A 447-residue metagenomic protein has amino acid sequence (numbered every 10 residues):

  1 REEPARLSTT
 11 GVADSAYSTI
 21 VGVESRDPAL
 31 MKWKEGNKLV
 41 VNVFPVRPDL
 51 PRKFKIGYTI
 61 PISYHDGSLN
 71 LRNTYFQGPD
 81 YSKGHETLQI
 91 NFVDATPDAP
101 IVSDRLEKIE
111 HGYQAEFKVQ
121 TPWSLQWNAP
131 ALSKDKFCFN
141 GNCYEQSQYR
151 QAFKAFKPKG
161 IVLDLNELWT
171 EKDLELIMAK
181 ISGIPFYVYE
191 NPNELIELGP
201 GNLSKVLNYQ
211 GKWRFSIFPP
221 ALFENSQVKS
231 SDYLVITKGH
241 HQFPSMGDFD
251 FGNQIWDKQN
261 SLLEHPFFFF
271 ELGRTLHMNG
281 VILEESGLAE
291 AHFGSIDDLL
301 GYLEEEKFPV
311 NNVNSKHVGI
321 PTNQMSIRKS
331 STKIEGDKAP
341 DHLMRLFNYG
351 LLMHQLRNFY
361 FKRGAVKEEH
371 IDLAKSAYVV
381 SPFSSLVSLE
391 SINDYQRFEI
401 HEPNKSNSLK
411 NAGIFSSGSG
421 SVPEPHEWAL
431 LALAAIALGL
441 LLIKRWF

Functional and structural regions predicted by a protein language model:
R1-W33, N42-I161, F269, G287-S421: An acidic, Ser/Thr-enriched
G57-P61, F76, N166, N191 (+1 more regions): Solvent-exposed coil/turn segments that connect beta secondary-structure elements in extracytoplasmic/periplasmic
C143-N208, P220, D232-I236, F269-T275: Von Willebrand factor
I177-G183, K258-Q259, L373-V380: Structured segments of extracytoplasmic/periplasmic soluble domains in secreted or envelope-associated proteins
P192-Q242, D250-F361: Von Willebrand factor type A / integrin I
E424-L441: A short, hydrophobic C-terminal helix/tail in secreted or cell-surface proteins
L442-F447: Membrane-interface capping segments at transmembrane-helix boundaries
